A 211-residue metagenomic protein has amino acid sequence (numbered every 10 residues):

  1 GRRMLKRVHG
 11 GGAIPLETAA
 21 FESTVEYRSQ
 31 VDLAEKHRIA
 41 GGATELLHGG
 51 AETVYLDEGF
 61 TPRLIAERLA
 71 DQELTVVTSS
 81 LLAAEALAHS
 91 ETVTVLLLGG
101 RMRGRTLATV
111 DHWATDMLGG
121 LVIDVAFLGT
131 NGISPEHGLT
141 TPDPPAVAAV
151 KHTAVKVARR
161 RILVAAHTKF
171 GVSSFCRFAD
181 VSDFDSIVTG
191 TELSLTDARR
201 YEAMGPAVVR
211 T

Functional and structural regions predicted by a protein language model:
G1-Y55, A66, A88-T92: HTH-adjacent hinge/linker in prokaryotic transcriptional regulators
R3-R7, L81-T211: Conserved phosphate- and dinucleotide-binding cores of soluble alpha/beta proteins, encompassing both enzyme active
E26-Q30, Q72-E73, T140-D143: Short glycine-enriched, charge-decorated loop/helix-capping segments at active-site entrances that position
A51-E52, Q72, R159: Nucleotide donor/acceptor-binding cores
L56-D57, T78, T189: Short beta-strand scaffold positions
D57-A70: Glycine-rich beta-alpha loop segments
E67-A70, V76-A86: Catalytic core of membrane glycerolipid acyltransferases/transacylases, capturing the structured, soluble-facing
